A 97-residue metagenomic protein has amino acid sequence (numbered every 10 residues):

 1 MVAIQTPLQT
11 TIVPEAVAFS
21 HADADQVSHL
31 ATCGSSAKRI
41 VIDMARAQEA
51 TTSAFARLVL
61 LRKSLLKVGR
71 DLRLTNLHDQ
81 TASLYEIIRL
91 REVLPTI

Functional and structural regions predicted by a protein language model:
M1-A22, C33: Short beta-strand/loop segment at the start of cytosolic alpha/beta domains
A18-V93: Amphipathic alpha-helical interaction surfaces in cytosolic regulatory modules
P95-I97: Short acidic-hydrophobic, aromatic-tinged amphipathic segments that line or gate anion-handling sites
